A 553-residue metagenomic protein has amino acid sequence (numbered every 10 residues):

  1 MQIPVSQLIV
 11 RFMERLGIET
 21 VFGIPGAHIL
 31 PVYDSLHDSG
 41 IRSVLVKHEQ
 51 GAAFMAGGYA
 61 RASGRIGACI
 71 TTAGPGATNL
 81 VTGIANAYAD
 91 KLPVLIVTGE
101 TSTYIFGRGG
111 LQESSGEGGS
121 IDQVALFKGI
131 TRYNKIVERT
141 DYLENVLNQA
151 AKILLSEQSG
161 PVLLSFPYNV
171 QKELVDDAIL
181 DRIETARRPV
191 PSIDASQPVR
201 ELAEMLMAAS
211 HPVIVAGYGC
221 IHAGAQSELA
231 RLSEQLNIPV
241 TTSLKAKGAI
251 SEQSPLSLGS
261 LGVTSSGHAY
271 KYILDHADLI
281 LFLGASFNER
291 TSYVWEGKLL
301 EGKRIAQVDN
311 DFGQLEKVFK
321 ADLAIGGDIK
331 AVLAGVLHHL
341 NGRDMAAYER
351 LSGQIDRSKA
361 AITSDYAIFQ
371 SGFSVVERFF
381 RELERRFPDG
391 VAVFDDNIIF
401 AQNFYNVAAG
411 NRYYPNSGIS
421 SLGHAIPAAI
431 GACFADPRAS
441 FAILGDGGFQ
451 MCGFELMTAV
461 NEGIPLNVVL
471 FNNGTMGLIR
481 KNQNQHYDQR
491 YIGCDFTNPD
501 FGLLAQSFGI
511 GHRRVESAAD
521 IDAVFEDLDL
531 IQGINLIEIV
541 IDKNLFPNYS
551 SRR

Functional and structural regions predicted by a protein language model:
M1-R343, T458, L466-V468, A505: N-terminal alpha/beta PP-like core and its mobile active-site loop of ThDP/TPP-dependent enzymes
S6, L16, A27-H37, D356-P437: Active-site diphosphate/adenylate-binding microenvironment
I41, L92, I238, K303 (+6 more regions): A structural micro-motif
E49, N169, D309, D396 (+3 more regions): Acidic active-site catalytic centers that drive phospho-/nucleotidyl reactions and related ester hydrolyses
G107-G118, V263, K271, H276 (+4 more regions): Thiamine diphosphate
I130-R132, A208, E382-V391, A505-G511: A structural motif corresponding to the C-terminal end of an alpha-helix and its immediate exit/capping segment
E138-D141, G302-N397, E516-D522, E526-R553: Phosphate/pyrophosphate-binding active-site segments
S159, M207-S210, L300, P388 (+3 more regions): Short conserved AdoMet
